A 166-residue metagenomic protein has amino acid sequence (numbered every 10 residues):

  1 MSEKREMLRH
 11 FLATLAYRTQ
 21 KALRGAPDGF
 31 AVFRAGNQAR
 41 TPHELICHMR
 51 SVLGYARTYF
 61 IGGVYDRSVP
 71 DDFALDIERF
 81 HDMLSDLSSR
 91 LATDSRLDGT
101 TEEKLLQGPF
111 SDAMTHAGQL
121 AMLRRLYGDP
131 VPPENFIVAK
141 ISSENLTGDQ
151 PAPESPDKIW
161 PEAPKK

Functional and structural regions predicted by a protein language model:
M1-S2: Short, low-complexity N-terminal intrinsically disordered segments enriched in polar/charged residues
R5, R9-L23, F30-S68, G99-K166: Short, contiguous alpha-helical
T58-D98: Helix-adjacent hinge/juxtasegments
